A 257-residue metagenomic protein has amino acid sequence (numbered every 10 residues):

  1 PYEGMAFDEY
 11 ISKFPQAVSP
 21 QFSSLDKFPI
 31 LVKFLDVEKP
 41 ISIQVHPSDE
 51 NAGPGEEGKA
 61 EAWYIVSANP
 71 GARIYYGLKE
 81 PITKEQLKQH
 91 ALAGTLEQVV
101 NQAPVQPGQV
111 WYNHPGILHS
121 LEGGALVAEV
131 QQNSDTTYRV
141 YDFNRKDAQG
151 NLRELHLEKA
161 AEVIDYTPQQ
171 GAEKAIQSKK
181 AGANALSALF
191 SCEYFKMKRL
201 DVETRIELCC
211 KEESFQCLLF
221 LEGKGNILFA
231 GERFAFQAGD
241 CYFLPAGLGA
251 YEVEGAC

Functional and structural regions predicted by a protein language model:
P1-I82, D142-A172, M197: Transition-metal
K27, L35-P40, E56-G58, A68-G71 (+4 more regions): Ligand-binding loop in jelly-roll beta-barrel domains
Q89-E97, E222-N226: Short, structured beta-strand/loop micro-motifs enriched in basic residues and often containing a Trp
A93, V99, V110-Y112, I117-A172: An exposed, glycine/acidic-rich loop-and-rim segment of catalytic or binding clefts
V99-Y112, L228-L248: Short acidic-glycine-tyrosine-enriched beta hairpin
L155-E213: Functionally critical, mid-to-C-terminal surface segments that flank or help form catalytic/ligand
I206-L208, G223-L228, C241: Short beta-strand segments in beta-sandwich/barrel cores
L218: Structured binding elements
